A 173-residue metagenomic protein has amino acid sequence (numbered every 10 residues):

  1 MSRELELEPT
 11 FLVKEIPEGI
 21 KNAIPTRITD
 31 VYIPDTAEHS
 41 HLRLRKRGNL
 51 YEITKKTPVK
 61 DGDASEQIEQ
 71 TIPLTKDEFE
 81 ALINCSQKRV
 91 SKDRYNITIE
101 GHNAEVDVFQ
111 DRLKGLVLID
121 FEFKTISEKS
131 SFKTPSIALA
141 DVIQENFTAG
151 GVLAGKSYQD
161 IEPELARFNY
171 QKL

Functional and structural regions predicted by a protein language model:
M1-L173: Phosphate-end processing signature that detects enzymes handling 5′-triphosphorylated RNA and polyphosphate
